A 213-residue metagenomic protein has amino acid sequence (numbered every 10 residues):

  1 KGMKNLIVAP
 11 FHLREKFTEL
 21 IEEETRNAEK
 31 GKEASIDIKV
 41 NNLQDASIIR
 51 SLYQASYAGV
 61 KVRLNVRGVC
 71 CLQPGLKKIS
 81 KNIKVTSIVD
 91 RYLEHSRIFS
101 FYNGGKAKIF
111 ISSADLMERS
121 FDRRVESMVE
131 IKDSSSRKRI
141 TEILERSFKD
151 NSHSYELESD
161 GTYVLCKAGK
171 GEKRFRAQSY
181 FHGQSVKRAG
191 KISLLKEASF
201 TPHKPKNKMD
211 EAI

Functional and structural regions predicted by a protein language model:
G2-M3, P10-I213: PLD/PLD-like phosphodiesterase catalytic module centered on the HKD motif
